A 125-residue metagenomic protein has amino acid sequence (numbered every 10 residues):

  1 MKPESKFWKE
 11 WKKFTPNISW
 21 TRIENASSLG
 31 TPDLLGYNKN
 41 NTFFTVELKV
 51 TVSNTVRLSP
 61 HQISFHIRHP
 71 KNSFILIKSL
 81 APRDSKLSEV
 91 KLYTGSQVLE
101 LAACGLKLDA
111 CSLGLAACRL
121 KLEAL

Functional and structural regions predicted by a protein language model:
M1-N25, K39: Acidic-basic catalytic patches of nuclease active cores, encompassing PD-(D/E)XK and other metal-cofactor nuclease
R22, E47, I75-I77: Structural signal for conserved beta-strand scaffold positions within catalytic alpha/beta enzyme cores
G30: Beta-rich catalytic cores
L34-G36, T42-V52: Conserved catalytic cores of phosphodiester-cleaving nucleases, focusing on short active-site segments
T51-P70: Mg2+/Mn2+-dependent nuclease catalytic core
R68-Q97: Nucleic-acid nuclease catalytic cores
A103-L120, A124: Long, intrinsically disordered low-complexity tandem-repeat segments
